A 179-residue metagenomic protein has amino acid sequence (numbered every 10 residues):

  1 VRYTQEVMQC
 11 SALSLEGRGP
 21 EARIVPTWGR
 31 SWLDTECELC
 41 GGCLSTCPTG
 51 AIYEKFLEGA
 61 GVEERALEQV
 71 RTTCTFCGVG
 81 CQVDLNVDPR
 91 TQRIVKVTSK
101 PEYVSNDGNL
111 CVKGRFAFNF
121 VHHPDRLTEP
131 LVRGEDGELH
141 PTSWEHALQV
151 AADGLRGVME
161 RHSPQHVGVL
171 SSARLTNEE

Functional and structural regions predicted by a protein language model:
V1-E179: N-terminal export/assembly segments and adjacent metallocofactor-ligating motifs of anaerobic energy-metabolism
